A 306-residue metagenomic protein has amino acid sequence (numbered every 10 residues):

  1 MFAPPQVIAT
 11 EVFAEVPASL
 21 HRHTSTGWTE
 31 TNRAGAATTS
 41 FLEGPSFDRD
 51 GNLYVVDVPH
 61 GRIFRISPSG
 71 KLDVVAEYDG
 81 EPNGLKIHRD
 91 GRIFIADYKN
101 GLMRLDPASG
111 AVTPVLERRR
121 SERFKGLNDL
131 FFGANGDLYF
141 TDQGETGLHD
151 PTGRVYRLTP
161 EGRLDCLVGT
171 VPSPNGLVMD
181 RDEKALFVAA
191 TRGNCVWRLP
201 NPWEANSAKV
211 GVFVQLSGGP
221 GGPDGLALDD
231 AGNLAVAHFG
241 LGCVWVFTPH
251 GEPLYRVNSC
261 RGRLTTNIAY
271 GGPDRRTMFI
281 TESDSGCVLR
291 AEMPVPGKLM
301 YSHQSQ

Functional and structural regions predicted by a protein language model:
M1-G27, H149-T152: Blade/loop signatures of beta-propeller domains
R22-G27, N32-D50, Y78-G101, R120-L138 (+7 more regions): Beta-rich, blade/repeat-based domains predominating in secreted/periplasmic proteins but also intracellular
D50, Y54-A76: Beta-propeller domains
V58, Y98, Q143-E145, T191 (+5 more regions): Short loop/turn segments immediately following the C-termini of beta-strands
H60, D150-T152, G193, S207 (+1 more regions): A detector of repeated loop/turn-to-beta-strand junctions in beta-rich toroidal repeat architectures
R62-F64, G101-M103, G153-Y156, C195-W197 (+2 more regions): A short loop-to-beta-strand structural motif that recurs across blades of beta-propeller domains
I66-K71, D106-G110, L158-G162, P200-A205 (+2 more regions): Short loop/turn segments that connect beta-strands within beta-propeller blades
N267-Q306: Blade-level signature of beta-propeller repeat domains, shared across WD40, Kelch, NHL, RCC1 and BNR/Asp-box propellers
